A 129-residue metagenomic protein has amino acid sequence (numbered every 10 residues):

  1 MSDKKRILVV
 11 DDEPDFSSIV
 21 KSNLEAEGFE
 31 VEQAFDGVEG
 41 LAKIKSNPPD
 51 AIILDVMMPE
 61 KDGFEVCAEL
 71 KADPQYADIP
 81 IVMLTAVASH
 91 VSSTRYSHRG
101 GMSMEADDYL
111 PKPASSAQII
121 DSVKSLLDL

Functional and structural regions predicted by a protein language model:
M1-R6, A117-L129: Non-catalytic signal-transmission and effector/linker regions of two-component phosphorelay proteins
S18-A26: Charged docking surfaces used in two-component/phosphorelay signaling
Q33-A42, G63: Helix N-cap/capping motif at the beta->alpha junctions
A42, F64-A77: Short amphipathic alpha-helix used as the core "switch/output" element in two-component signaling
N47-I53: Active-site beta3 strand of CheY-like receiver
D55, T85: Active-site residues of response regulator receiver
M58: Receiver (REC) domain active-site loop signature in two-component systems and cognate sites in sensor histidine kinases
E65, A88-L110, A117-D121: Alpha4 helix (beta4-alpha4-beta5 surface) of REC/receiver domains from two-component response regulators
